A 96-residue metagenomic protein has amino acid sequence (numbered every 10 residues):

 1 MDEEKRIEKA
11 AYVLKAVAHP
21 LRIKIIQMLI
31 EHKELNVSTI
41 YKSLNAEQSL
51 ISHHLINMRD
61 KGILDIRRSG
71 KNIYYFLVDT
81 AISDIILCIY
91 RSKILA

Functional and structural regions predicted by a protein language model:
M1-A10, M28-E31, A81-A96: Amphipathic alpha-helical dimerization/coiled-coil segments that flank or bridge DNA-binding/regulatory modules
E8-S49, S69-T80: N-terminal helix-turn-helix DNA-binding core of bacterial DNA-binding proteins
S49, K61-G62, I82-D84: Amphipathic alpha-helical interaction segments
L55-I56: Short, hydrophobic-biased segments on the C-terminal half of alpha helices that form "recognition helices"
R59-S69: Beta-hairpin "wing" of winged helix-turn-helix
